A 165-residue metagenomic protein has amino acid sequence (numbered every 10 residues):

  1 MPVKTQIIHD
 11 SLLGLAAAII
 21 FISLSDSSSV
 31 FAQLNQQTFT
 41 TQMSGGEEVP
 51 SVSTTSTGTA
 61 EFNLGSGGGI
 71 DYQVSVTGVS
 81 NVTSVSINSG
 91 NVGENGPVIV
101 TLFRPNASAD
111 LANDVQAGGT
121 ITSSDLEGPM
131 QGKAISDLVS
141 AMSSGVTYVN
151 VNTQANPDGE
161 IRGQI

Functional and structural regions predicted by a protein language model:
P2, S23-V85, S89-I165: Metal-centered catalytic cores of metalloenzymes
P2-L15, D26: Bacterial N-terminal signal peptides that target proteins for export
A16-F21: Hydrophobic helical h-region of N-terminal Sec-dependent signal peptides in bacterial secretory/periplasmic proteins
